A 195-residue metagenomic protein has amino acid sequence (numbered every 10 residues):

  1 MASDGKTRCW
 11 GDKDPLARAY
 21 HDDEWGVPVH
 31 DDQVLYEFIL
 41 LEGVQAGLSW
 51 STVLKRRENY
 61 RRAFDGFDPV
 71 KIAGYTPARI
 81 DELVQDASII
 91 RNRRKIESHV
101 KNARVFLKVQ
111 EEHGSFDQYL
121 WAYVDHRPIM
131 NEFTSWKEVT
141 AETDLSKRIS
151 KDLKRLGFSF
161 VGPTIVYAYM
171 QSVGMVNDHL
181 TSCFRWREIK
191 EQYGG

Functional and structural regions predicted by a protein language model:
M1-G195: HhH-family (HhH-GPD) DNA N-glycosylase catalytic core used in base-excision repair
